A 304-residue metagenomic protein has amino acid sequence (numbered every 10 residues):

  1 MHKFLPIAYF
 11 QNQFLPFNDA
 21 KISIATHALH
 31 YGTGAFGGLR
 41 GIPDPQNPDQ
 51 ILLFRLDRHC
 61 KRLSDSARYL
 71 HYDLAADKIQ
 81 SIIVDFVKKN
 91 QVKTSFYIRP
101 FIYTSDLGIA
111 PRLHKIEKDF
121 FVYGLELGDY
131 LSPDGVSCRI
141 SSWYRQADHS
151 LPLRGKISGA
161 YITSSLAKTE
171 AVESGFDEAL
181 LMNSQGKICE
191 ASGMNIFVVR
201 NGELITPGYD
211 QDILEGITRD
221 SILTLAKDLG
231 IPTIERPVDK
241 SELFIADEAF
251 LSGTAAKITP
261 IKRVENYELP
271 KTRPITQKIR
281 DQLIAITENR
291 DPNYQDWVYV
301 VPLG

Functional and structural regions predicted by a protein language model:
M1-D85, Y103, G108-G304: Helix-start/capping segments and mature chain N-termini
F86-Q91: Phosphate/pyrophosphate-binding loops at sites that engage ATP/ADP/AMP, CoA/4′-phosphopantetheine, polyphosphate
S95-I102: ATP-grasp fold ATP-binding core
